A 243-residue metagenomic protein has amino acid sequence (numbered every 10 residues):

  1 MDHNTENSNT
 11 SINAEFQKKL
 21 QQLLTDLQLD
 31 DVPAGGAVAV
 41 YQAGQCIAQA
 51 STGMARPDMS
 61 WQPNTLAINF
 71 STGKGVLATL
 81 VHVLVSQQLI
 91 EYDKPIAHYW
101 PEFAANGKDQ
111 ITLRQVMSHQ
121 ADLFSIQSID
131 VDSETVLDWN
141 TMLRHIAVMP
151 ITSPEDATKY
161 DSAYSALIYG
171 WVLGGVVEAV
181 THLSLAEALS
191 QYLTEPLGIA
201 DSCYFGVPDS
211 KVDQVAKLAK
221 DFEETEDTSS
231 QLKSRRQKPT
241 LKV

Functional and structural regions predicted by a protein language model:
T10-I68, E91: Short, conserved catalytic-motif segment at the N-terminal edge
N13, I68-G73, N106, S162-A166: Aromatic-acidic/polar surface patches that form glycan- and anion
Q17, T72-A78, Q110, A166-G170: Short alpha-helical patches at coil-to-helix transitions and adjacent helical residues in well-structured domains
Q21-L24, G44, L66-D93, L173-E178: Active-site SXXK
E91-N106, E195-L197: Short, glycine/proline-biased beta-turn/loop segments that scaffold the active-site neighborhood
K108-V243: Short, surface-exposed loop or secondary-structure junction motifs that flank catalytic or metal-binding residues
